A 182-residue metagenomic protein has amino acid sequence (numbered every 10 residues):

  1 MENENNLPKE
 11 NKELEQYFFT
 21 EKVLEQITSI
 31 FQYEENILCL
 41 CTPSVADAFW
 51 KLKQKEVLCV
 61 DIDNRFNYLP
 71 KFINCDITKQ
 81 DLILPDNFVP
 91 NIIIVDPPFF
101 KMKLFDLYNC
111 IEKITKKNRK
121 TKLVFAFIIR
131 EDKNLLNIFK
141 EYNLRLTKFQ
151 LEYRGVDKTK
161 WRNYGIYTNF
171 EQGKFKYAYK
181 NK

Functional and structural regions predicted by a protein language model:
M1-K55, C59-P70, V156-K182: S-adenosyl-L-methionine
S29-E35, W50-K51, L84-V89, K116-R119: Flexible, charged surface loops at secondary-structure boundaries
E35-I37, E56-V57, N91-I94, R119-A126: Hydrophobic beta-strand segments of well-ordered beta-sheets in folded domains
I37-C41, V89-L104: Conserved proline-anchored active-site loop of SAM-dependent methyltransferases that bridges a beta-strand
L40-P43, I62, P97-F99, A126-R130: Structural motif
A46-A48, R65-Y68, Q80-L82, K101-L104 (+2 more regions): Eukaryotic short linear interaction motifs
I62-F88: S-adenosyl-L-methionine
L104-Q172: C-terminal substrate-binding/active-site "lid" region of AdoMet-derived donor-dependent transferases
